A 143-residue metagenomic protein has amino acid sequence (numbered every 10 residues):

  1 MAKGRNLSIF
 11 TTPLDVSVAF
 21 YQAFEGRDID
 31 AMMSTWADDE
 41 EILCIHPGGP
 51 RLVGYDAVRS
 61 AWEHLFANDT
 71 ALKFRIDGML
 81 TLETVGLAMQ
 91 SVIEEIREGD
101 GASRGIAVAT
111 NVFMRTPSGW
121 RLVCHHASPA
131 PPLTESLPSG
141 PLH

Functional and structural regions predicted by a protein language model:
M1-A31, I42-H143: A beta-strand edge to alpha-helix "cap/lid" segment located at domain peripheries
A37: Helix-to-beta-strand junctions that scaffold the AdoMet/dcAdoMet cofactor pocket in Class I SAM-dependent enzymes
